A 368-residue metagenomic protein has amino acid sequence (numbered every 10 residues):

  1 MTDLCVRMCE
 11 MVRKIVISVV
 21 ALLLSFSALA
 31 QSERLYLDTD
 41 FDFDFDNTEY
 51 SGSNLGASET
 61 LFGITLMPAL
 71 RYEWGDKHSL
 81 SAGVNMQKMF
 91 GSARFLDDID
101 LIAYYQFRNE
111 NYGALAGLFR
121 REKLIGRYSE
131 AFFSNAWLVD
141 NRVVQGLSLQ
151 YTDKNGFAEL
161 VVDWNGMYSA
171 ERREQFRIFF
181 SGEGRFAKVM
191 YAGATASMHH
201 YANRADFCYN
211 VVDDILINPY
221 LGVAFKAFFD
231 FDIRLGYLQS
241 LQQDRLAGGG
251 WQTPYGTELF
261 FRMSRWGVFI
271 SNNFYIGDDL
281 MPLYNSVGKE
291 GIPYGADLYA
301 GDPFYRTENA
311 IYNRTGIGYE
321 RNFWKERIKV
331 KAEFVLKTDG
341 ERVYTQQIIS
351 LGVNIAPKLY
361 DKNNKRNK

Functional and structural regions predicted by a protein language model:
R13-V19: Sec-dependent signal peptide recognition, specifically the positively charged N-region followed immediately by
S25-S27: N-terminal signal peptide c-region/cleavage motif recognized by signal peptidases
A30-R108, E333, T345-A356, Y360-K368: Beta-barrel outer-membrane channel/assembly domains of diderm bacteria
Y50, G113-E183, M198-H200: Surface-exposed coil loops of outer-membrane beta-barrel proteins
D76, A136-D140, D302-F304: A short acidic, glycine-rich active-site loop that binds or catalyzes chemistry on phosphate/adenosine moieties
I102, D153, F157-N165, S169-R173 (+1 more regions): Exposed, low-structure sequence patches enriched in small/polar residues
